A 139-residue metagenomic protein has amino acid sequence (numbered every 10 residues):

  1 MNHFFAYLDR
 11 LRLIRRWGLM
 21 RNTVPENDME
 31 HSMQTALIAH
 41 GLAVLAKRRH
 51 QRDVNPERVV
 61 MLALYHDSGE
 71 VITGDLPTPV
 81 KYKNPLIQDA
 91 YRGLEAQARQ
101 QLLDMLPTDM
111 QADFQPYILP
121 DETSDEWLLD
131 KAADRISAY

Functional and structural regions predicted by a protein language model:
M1-L19: Short alpha-helical hairpin
N2, N22-M29, P120-W127: Short, solvent-exposed segments of well-ordered alpha helices
T23-R58: Alpha-helical phosphate/pyrophosphate-handling elements in metalloenzyme active cores
T35-L42, E95-L103: An active-site-proximal "capping" alpha-helix that borders the catalytic cofactor pocket
L37-A43, E57-L76, K131: Active-site alpha-helical segments that house and flank conserved acidic catalytic motifs for diphosphate chemistry
A43-K47, V71-V80, L106-Q115: Membrane-helix exit/interface motif
E57-M61, D104-Y139: Histidine/acidic-rich helix-loop-helix segments that form or flank divalent-metal centers in metalloenzyme catalytic
K81-Q101, W127-L128: Divalent-cation-assisted or electrostatically stabilized phosphate/pyrophosphate-binding catalytic cores
